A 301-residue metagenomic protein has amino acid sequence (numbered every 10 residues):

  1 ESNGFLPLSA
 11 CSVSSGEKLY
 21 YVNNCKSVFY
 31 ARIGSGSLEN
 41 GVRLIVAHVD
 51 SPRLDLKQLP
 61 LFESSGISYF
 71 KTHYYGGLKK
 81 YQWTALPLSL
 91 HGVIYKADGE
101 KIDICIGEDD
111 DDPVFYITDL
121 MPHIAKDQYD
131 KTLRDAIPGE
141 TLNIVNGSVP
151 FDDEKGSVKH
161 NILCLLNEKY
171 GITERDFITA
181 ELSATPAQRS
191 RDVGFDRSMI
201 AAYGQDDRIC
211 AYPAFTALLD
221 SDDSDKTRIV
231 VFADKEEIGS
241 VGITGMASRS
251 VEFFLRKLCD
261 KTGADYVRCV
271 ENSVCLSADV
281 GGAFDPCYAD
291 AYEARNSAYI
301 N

Functional and structural regions predicted by a protein language model:
E1-N301: N-terminal hydrophobic/helix-forming segments and targeting peptides
